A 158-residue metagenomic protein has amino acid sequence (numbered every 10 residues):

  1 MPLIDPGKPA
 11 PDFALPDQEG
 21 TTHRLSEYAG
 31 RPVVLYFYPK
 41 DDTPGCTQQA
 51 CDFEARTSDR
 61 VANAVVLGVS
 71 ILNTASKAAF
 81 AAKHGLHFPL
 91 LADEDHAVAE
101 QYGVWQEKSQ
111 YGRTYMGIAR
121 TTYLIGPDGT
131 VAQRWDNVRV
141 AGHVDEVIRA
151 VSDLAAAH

Functional and structural regions predicted by a protein language model:
M1-H158: Chalcogenol-based redox active-site neighborhoods
